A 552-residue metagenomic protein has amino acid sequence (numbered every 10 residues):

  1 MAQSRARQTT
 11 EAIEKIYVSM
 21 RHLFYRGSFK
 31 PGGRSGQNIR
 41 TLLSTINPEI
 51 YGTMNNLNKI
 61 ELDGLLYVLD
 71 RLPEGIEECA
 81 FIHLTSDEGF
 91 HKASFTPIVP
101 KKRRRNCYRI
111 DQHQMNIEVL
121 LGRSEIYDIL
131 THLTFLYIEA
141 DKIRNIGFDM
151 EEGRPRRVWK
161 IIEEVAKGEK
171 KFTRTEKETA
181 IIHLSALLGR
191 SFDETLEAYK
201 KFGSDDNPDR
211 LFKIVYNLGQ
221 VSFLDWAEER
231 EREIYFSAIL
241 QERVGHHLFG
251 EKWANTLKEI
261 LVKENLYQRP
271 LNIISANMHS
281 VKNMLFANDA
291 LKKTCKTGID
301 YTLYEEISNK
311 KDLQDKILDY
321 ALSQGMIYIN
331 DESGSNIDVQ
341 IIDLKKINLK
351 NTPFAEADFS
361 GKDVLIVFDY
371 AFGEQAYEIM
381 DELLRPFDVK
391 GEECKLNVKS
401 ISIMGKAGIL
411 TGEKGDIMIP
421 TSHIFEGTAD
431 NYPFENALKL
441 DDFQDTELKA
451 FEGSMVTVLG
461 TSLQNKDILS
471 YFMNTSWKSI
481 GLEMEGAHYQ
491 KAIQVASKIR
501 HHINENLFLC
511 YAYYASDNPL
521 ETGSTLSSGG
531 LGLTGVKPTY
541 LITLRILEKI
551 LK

Functional and structural regions predicted by a protein language model:
M1-K552: Accessory terminal and edge-of-domain segments that mediate assembly/interaction and cofactor placement around
